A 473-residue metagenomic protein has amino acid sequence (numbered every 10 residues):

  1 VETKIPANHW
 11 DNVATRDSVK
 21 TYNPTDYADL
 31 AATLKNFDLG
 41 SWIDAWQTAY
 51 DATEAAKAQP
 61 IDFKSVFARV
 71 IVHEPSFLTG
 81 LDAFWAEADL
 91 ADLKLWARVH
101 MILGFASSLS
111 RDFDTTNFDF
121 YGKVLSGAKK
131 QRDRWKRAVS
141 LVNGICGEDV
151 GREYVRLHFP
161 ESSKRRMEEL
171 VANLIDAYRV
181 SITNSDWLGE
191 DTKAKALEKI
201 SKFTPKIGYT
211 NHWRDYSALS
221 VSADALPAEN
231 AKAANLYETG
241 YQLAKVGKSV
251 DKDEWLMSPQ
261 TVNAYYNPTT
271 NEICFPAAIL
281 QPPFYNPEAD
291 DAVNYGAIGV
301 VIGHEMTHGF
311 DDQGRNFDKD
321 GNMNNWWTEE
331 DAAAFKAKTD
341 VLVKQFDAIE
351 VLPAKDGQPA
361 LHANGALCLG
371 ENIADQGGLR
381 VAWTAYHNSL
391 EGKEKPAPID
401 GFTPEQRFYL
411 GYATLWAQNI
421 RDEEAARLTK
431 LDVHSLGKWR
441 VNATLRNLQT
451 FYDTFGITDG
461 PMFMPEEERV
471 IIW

Functional and structural regions predicted by a protein language model:
V1-E169, N173: Noncatalytic, helix-rich "gating/capping" subdomain that lines the substrate-entry/channel surface of large enzyme
G40, T48-A49, E168-G299, H308-W473: Zinc-dependent metallohydrolase catalytic domains
